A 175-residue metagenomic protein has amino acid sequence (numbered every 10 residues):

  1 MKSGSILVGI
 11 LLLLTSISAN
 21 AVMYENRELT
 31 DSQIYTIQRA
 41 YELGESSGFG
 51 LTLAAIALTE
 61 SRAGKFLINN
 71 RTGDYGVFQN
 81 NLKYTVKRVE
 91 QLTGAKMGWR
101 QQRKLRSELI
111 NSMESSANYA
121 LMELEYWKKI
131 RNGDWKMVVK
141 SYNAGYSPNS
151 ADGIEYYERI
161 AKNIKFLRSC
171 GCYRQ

Functional and structural regions predicted by a protein language model:
K2-I10: Sec-dependent signal peptide recognition, specifically the positively charged N-region followed immediately by
L14-S18: N-terminal signal peptide c-region/cleavage motif recognized by signal peptidases
V22-Q175: Catalytic glycan-binding domains that act on GlcNAc-containing polysaccharides
